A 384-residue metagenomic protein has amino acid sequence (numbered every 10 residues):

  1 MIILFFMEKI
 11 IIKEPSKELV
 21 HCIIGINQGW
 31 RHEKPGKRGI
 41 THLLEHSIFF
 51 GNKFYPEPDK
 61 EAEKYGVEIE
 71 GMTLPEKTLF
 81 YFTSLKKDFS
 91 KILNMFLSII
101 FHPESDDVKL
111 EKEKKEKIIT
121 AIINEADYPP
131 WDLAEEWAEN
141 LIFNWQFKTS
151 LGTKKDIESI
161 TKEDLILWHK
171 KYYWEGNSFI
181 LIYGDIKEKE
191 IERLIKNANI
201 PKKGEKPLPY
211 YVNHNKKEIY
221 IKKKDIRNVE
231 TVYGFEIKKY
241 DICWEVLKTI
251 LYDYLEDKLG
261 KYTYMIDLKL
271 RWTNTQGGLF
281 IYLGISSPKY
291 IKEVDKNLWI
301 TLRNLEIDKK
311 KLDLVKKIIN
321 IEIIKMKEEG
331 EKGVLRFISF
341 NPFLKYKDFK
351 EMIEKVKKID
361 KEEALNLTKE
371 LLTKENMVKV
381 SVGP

Functional and structural regions predicted by a protein language model:
I2-V20: N- or domain-start disorder-to-order transition segments that initiate the globular core
F6, I24, H42, F80 (+15 more regions): Buried hydrophobic packing residues in well-ordered domains
M7-I11, S178-D185, K316-P384: C-terminal regions of mature proteins
H21-K87, W131, F147, T249-T275: M16/MPP (pitrilysin/insulinase) zinc-metallopeptidase core fold and M16-derived inactive scaffolds
I26, F82-K86, I182-G184, F235-I237 (+2 more regions): Short beta-strand-to-loop capping motifs
P58-W168, K296-R303, I307-P342, F349: Acidic/histidine-enriched segments that form metal/cofactor-coordinating and catalytic pocket/exosite environments
N144-L151, W174-E175, F179-K239, S381: An aromatic/glycine/proline-enriched structural segment found at the starts of mature extracellular/organellar domains
I219-T231, G260-F280, S287-L298: A glycine-rich, aromatic-flanked flexible loop/lid motif
